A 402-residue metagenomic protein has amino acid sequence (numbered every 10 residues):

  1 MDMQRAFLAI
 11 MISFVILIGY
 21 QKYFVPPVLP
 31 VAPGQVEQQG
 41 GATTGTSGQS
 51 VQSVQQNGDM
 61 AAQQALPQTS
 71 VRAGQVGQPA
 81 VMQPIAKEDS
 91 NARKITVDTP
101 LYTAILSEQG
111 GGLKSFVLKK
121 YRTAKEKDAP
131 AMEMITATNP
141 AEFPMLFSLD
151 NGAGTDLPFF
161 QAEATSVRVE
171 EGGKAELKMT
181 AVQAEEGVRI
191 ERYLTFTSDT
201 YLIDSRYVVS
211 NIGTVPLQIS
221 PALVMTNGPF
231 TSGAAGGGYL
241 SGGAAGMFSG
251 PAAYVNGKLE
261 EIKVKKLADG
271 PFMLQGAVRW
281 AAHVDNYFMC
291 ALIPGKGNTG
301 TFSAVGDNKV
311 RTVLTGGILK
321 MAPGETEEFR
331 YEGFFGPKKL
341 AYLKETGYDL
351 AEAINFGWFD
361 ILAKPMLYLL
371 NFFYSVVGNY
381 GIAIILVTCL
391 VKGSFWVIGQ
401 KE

Functional and structural regions predicted by a protein language model:
M1-C389, G393: Membrane-protein biogenesis/insertion across secretory and organellar systems
G393-E402: Juxtamembrane interface at the cytosolic side of transmembrane helices
